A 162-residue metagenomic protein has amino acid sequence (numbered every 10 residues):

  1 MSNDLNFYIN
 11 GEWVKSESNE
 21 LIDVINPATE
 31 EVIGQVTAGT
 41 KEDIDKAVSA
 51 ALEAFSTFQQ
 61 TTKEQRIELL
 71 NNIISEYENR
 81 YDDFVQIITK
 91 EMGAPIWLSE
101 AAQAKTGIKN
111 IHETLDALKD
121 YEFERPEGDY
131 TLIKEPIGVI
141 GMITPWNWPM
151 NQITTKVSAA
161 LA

Functional and structural regions predicted by a protein language model:
M1-G128: N-terminal Rossmann-like NAD(P)+-binding subdomain of aldehyde/semialdehyde dehydrogenases
F123-A162: Conserved small-residue-rich beta-alpha loop and adjacent elements that most often cradle the phosphate/pyrophosphate
